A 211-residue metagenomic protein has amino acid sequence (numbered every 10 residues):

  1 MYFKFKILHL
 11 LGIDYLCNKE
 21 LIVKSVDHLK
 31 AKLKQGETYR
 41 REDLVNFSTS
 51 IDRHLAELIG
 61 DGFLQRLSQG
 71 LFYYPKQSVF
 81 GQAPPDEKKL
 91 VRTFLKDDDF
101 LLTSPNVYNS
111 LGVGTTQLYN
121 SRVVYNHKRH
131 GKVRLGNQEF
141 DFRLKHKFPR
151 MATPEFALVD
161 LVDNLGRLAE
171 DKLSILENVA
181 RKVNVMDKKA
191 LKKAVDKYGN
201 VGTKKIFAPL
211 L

Functional and structural regions predicted by a protein language model:
Y2-N18: Short, positively charged and aromatic/hydrophobic N-terminal segments
K6-L11, H28-A31, L135, K193: Basic Lys/Arg-rich amphipathic helical interaction modules
C17-F94: Short beta-edge/loop segments at beta->alpha junctions of small alpha/beta modules that act as binding/recognition
S50-I51, G114, V201: Short coil/loop linkers at secondary-structure junctions
L58, V107-Y108, V195: Hydrophobic alpha-helix position signal
R66-K76, V91-G136: Short gly/ser-rich loop at a beta-strand->alpha-helix junction or flexible surface loop bordering the NTP-binding
G136-L144: A short, charged helix-loop
K145-L211: Hydrophobic alpha-helical interaction segments
